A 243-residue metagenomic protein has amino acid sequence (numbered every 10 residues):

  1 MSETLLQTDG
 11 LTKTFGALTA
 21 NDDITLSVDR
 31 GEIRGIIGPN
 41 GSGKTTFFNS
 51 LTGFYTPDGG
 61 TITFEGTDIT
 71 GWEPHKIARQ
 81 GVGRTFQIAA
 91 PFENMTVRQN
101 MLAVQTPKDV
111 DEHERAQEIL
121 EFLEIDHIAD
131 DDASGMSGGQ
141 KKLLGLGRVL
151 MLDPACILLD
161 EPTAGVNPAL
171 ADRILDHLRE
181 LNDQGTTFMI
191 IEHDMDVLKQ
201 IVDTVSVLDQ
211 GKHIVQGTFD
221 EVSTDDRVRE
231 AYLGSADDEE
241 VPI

Functional and structural regions predicted by a protein language model:
I37-P39: The feature captures the beta-strand-to-loop junction immediately N-terminal to the Walker
T52: Helix-to-loop junction immediately C-terminal to a conserved catalytic motif
G60-T67, Q80: Conserved ABC transporter NBD signature motif
E112-I128, S134, D176-R179: Conserved ABC ATPase "signature" region
I157-E161: Catalytic Walker B motif of ABC-type/P-loop ATPase nucleotide-binding domains
L198-Q200: A short, surface-exposed alpha-helical micro-motif characterized by mixed small hydrophobic and charged/polar residues
